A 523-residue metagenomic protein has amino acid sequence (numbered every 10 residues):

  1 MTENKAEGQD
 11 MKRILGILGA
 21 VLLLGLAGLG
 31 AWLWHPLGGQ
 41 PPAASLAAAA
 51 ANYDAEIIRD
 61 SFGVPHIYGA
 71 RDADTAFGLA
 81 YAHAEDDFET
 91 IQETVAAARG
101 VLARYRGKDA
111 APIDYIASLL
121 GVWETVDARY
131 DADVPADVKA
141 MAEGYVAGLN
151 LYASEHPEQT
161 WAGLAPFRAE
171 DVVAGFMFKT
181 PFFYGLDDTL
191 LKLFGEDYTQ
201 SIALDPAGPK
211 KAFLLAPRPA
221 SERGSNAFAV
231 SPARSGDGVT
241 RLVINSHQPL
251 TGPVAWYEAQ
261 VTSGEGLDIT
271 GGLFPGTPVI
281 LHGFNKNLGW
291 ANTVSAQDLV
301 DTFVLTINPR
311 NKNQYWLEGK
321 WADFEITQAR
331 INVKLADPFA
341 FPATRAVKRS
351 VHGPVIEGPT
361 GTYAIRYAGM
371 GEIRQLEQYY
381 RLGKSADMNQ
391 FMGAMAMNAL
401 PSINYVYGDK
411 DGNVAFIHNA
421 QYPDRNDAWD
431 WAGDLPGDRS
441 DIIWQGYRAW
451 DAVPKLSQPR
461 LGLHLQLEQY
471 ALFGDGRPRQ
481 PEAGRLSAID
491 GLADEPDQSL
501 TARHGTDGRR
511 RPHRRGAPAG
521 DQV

Functional and structural regions predicted by a protein language model:
A6-L24: N-terminal Sec-pathway targeting helices
G30-P253, G264-G266, T270-V279, F284 (+1 more regions): Substrate-recognition/specificity elements adjacent to catalytic centers across diverse enzyme folds
F77-G78, T125-A140, R366, L376-L382 (+3 more regions): Second-shell loop/turn segments in exported
V122, V138-G148, G252, Q375 (+4 more regions): Stable alpha-helical elements in mature extracytoplasmic
D131, A147-E158, T199, A203 (+4 more regions): Sec-exported extracytoplasmic/periplasmic mature domains
S263-P275, G283-N287, N292-L435: Glycine- and hydrophobic-rich flexible loops that cap the catalytic core of alpha/beta enzyme folds
L400-R510: Hydrophobic alpha-helical segments
